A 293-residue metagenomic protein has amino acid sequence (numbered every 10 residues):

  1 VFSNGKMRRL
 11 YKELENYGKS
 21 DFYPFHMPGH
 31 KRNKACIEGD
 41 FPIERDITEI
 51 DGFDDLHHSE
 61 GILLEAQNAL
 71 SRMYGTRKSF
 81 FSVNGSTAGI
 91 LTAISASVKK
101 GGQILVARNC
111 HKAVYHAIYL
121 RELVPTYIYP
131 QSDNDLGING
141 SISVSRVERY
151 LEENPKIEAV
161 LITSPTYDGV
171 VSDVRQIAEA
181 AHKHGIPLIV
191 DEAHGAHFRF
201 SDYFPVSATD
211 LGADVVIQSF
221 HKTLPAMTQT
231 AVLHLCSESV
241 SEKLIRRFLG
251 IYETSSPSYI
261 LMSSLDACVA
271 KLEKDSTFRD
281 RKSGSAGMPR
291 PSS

Functional and structural regions predicted by a protein language model:
V1-G61: N-terminal "arm"/small-domain region of PLP-dependent enzymes with the aminotransferase-like
N4-E15, C36-I37, M73-T76, S86-S285: Conserved PLP-enzyme active-site core in the AAT-like
P42-S86, N109: Conserved N-terminal alpha-helix of the aminotransferase class I/II PLP-enzyme fold
A286-S293: Positively charged, low-complexity/disordered segments
